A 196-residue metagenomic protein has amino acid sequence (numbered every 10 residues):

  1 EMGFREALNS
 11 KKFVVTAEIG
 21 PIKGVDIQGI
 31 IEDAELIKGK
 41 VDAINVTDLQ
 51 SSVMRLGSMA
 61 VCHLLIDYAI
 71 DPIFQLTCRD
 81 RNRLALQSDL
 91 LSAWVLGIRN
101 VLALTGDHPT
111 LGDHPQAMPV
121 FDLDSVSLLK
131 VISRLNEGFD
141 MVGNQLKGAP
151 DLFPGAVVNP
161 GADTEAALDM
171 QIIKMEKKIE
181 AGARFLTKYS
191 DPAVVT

Functional and structural regions predicted by a protein language model:
E1-G20, G24, E32, D140-L152: N-terminal amphipathic alpha-helix/helix-capping segment at the start of soluble metabolic enzymes
M2-A7, D26-Q28, S52-L64, N82-S88 (+3 more regions): Active-site-adjacent beta->alpha loops and helix N-cap segments on the catalytic face of soluble alpha/beta enzymes
K12-T16, A43-N45, D71-Q75, N100-L102 (+2 more regions): Structural preference for beta-strand elements that scaffold enzyme active sites
V14-G29, Q50, P72-L84, D151-M170: Active-site mouth loops of central-metabolism enzymes
E18, I44, A93, K178: Conserved, mostly hydrophobic/aromatic
I37-K38, W94, I179-E180: Non-catalytic positions within long, well-ordered alpha-helices that form the structural scaffold/packing of enzyme
I44-M54, L76-T77, A103, A167 (+1 more regions): Catalytic beta/alpha-barrel core
N136-R184: Active-site/ligand-binding-proximal alpha/beta "capping" segment
